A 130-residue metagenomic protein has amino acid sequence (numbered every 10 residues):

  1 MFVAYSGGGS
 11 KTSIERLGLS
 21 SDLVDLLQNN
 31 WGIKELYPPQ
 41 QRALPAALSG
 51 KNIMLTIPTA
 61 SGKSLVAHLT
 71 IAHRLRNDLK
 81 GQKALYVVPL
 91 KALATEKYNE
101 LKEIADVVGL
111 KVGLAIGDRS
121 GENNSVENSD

Functional and structural regions predicted by a protein language model:
M1-R16: Interdomain "pre-motor" coupling segment immediately N-terminal to P-loop NTPase/helicase cores
G18, L23-D130: Conserved P-loop/Walker A NTP-binding site and adjacent catalytic elements of P-loop NTPases
